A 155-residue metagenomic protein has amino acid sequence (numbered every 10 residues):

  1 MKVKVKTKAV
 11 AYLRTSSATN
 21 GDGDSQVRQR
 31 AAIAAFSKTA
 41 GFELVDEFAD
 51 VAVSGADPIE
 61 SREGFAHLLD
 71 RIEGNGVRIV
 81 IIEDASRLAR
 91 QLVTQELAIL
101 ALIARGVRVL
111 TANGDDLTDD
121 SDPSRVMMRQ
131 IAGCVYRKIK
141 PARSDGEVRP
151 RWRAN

Functional and structural regions predicted by a protein language model:
M1-P150: Short, structured surface patches at the beginning of a domain
R153-N155: Charged, gly/pro-enriched flexible loop segments at helix/strand junctions
